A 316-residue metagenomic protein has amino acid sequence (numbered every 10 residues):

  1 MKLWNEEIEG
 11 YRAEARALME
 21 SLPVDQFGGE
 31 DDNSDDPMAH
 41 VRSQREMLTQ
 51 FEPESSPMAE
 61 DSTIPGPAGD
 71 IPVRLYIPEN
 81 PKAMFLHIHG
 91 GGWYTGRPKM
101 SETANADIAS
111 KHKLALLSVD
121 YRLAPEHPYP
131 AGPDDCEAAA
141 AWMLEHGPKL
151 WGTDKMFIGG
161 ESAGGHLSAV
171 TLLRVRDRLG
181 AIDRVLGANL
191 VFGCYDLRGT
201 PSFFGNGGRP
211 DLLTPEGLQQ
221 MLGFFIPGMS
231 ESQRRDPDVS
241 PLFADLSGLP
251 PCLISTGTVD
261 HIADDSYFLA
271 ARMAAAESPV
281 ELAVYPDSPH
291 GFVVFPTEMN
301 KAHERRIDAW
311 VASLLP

Functional and structural regions predicted by a protein language model:
M1-L75, E231, E298, P316: A glycine/proline-hinged amphipathic helix-loop "lid/cap" segment that gates access to hydrophobic ligand pockets
P65-P67, V73-A83, L242-L246: Short beta-strand-to-loop junctions in surface cap/lid or active-site-entrance loops
K82-G91: Short beta-strand element of the alpha/beta-hydrolase
R97-P98, A104, L117-K155, F295-A302: Catalytic nucleophile-loop/oxyanion-hole region of alpha/beta-hydrolase and closely related hydrolase-like folds
L144, G165-L179: Short glycine-enriched nucleophile-adjacent loop and the immediately C-terminal alpha-helix near the catalytic center
L173, D177-S232: Hydrolase active-site cap/lid region
I254-T256: Short beta-strand/loop motif that positions the catalytic acidic residue of the alpha/beta-hydrolase fold
P296-P316: Catalytic active-site module of serine/aspartate enzymes centered on a nucleophile-bearing elbow/loop
